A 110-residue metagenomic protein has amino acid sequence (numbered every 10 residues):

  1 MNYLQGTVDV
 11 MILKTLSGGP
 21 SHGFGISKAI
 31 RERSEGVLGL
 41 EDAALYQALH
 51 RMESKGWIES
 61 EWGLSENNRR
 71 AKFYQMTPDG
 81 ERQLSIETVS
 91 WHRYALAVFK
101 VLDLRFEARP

Functional and structural regions predicted by a protein language model:
N2-A44: N-terminal helix-turn-helix DNA-binding core of bacterial DNA-binding proteins
K14, K28, Q47, S85 (+1 more regions): A cross-family signal for key residues in well-ordered alpha-helices that form functional helical elements
L45-M52: Basic amphipathic alpha-helical segments that dock to polyanions
E53-R70, Q75: Beta-hairpin "wing" of winged helix-turn-helix
M76-G80: Accessory beta->alpha helical hairpin/"wing" motif in late/C-terminal subdomains of nucleic-acid enzymes
R82-P110: Amphipathic alpha-helical dimerization/coiled-coil segments that flank or bridge DNA-binding/regulatory modules
